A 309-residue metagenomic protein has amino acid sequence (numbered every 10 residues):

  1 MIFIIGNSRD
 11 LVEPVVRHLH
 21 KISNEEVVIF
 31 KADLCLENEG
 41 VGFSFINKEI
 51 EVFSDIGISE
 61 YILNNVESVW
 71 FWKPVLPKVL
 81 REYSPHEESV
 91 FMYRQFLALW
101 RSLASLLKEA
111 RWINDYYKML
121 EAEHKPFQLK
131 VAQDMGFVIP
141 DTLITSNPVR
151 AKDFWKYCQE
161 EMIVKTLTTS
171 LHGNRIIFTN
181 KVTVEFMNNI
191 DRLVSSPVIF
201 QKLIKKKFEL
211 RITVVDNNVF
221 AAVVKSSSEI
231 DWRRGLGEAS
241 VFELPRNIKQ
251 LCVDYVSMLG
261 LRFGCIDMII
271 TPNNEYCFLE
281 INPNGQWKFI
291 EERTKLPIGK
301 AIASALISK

Functional and structural regions predicted by a protein language model:
M1-F3: Extreme N-terminal starter segment of soluble prokaryotic enzymes
N7-H20, A32-I139: Conserved N-proximal alpha/beta basic substrate-recognition cap immediately N-terminal to, or forming the N-lobe
L19, Y157-Q250: Phosphate-binding site of ATP-dependent enzymes
I46-N47, D55-I56, V214-N218, S226 (+1 more regions): Short acidic-glycine loop/turn motifs at beta-strand connectors
E121, F127-G173: Loop-centered beta-sheet repeat module
D141, I163, V198-I199, F263-I266: A short linear hydrophobic-aromatic micro-motif
E243, N247, S257-L261, I270-K309: C-terminal active-site "lid" helix and adjoining low-complexity regulatory extension at the edge of ATP-using catalytic
C252-Y255: A conserved acidic, glycine/proline-rich C-terminal tail/linker
